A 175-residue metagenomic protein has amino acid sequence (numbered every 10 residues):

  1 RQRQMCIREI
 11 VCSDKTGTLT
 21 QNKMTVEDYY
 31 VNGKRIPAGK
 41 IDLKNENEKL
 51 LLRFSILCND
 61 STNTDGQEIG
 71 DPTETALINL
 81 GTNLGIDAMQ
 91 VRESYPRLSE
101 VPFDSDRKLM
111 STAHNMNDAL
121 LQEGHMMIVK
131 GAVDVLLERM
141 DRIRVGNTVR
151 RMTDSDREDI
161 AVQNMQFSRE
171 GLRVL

Functional and structural regions predicted by a protein language model:
R1-Q4, R8-L175: Conserved cytosolic headpiece of P-type ATPases
